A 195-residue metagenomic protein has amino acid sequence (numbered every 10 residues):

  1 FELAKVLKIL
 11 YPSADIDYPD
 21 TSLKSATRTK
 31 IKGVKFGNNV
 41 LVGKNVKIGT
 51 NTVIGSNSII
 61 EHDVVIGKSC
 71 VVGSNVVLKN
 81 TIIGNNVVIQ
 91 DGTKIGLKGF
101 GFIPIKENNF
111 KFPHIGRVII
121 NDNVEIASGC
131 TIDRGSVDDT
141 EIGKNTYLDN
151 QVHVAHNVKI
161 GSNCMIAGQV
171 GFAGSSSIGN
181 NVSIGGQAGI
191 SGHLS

Functional and structural regions predicted by a protein language model:
F1-S13: Phosphate-bearing ligand-interacting subdomains that bind or position ATP/ADP/UDP/GDP/NAD(P) or nucleotide-linked
S13-P19: Active-site phosphate-binding and catalytic loops of NTP-dependent enzymes
L23-S195: Structural signal for interior beta-strand "rungs" in well-ordered beta-sheet cores of soluble enzyme domains
